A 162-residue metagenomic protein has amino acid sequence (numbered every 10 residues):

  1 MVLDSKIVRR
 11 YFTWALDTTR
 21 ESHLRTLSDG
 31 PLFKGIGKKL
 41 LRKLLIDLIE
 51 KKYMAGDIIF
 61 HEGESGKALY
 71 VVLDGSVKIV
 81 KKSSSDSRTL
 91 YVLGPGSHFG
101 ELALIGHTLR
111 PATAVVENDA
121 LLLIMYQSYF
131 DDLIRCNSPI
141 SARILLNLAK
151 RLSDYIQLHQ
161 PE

Functional and structural regions predicted by a protein language model:
M1-E162: Cytosolic regulatory regions built on CNB/CRP/Popeye-like sensor folds
